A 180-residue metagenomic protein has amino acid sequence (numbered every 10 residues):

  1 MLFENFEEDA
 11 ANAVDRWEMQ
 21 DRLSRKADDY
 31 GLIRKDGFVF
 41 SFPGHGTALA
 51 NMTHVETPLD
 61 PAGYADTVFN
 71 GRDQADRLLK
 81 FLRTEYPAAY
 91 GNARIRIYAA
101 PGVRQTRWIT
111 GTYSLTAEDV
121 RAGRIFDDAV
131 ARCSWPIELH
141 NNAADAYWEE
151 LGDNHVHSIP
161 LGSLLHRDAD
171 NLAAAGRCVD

Functional and structural regions predicted by a protein language model:
M1-D180: Flavin (FAD/FMN)-binding glycine-rich loop and adjacent Rossmann-like elements that form
